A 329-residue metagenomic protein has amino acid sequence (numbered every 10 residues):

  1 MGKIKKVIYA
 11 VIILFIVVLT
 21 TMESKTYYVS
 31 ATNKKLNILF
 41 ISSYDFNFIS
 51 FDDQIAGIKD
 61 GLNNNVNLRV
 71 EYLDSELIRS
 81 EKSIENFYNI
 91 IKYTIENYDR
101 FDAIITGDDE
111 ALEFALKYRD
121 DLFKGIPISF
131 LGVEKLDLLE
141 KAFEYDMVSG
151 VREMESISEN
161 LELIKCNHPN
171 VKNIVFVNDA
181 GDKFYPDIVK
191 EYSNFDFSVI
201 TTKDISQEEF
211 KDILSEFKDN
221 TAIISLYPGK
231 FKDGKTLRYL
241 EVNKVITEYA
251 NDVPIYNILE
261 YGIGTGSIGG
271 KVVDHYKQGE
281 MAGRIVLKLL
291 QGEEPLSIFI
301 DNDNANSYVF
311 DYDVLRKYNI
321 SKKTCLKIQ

Functional and structural regions predicted by a protein language model:
K3-A10, V18, M22-Q329: Short hydrophobic alpha-helices and adjacent helix-cap/hinge residues
